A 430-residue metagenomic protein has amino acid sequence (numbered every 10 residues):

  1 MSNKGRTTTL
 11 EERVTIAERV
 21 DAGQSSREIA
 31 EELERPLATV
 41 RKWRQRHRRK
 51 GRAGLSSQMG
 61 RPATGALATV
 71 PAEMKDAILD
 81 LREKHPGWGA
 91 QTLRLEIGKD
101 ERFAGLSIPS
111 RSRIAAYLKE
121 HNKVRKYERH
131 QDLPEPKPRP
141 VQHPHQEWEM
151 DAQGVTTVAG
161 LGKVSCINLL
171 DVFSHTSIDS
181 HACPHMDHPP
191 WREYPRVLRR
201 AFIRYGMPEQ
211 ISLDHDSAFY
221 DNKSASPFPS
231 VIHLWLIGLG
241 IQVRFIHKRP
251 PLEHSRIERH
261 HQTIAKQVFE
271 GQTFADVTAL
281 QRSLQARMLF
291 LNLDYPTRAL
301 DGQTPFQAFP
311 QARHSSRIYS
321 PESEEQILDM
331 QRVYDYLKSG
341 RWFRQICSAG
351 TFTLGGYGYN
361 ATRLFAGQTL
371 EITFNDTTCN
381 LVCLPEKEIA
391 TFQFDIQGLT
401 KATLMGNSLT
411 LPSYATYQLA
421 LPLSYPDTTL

Functional and structural regions predicted by a protein language model:
M1-T7, E11, E18, Q24-E83: Short, basic alpha-helical/linker "hinge" immediately adjacent to a nucleic-acid-recognition surface
I16, V40, G51, I78 (+11 more regions): Mobile genetic element proteins and their domesticated derivatives, centered on retroelements and DNA transposons
Q45-R49, G98, K119, P296: Residue-level detection of the helix-turn-helix DNA-binding "recognition helix"
L55-A77, L81-M150, V155, F309-Q311: Basic, flexible linker segments flanking DNA-binding modules in nucleic acid-interacting mobile-element proteins
A68, A72, A116-T176, P189-E209 (+2 more regions): Mobile-element integrase/transposase regions, centering on the N-terminal DNA-binding/Zn-coordinating module
F202-A225, H247-R249, H254, D301: Acidic/histidine-rich, metal-coordinating catalytic segments
A225, H233-Q326, T377-C379: Charged alpha-helix within mobile-element recombinases
N292-L430: C-terminal, beta-rich DNA-binding module of retroviral/retroelements integrases
